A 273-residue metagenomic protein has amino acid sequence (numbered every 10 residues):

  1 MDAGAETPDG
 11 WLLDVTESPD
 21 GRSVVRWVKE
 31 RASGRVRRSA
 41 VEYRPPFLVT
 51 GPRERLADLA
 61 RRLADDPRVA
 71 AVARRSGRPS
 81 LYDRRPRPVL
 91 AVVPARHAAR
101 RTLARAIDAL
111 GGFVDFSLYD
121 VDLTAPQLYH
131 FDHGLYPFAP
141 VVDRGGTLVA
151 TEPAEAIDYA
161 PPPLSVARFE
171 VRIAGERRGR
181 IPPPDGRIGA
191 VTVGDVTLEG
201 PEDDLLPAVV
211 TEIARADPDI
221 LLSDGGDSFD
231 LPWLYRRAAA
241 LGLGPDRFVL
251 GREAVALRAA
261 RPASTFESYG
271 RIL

Functional and structural regions predicted by a protein language model:
M1-L273: The two-metal-ion catalytic cores of nucleic-acid processing enzymes
